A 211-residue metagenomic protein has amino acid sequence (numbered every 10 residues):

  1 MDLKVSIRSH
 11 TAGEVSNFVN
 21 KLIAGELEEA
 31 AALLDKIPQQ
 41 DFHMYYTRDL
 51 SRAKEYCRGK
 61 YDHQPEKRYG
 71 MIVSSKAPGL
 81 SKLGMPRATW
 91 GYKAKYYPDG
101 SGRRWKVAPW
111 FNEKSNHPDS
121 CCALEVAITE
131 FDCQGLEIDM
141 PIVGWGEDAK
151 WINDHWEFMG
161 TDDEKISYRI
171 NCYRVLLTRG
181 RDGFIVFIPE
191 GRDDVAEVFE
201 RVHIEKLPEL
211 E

Functional and structural regions predicted by a protein language model:
M1-R48, D62, P189-E190: Conserved coupling/interface region of RecA-like P-loop/ASCE motor cores
K4, S16-A24, A31, S51-R58 (+5 more regions): Generic detector of well-ordered alpha-helical segments enriched in charged/polar residues, highlighting helical
V5-I7, R48, V73-A77, F131 (+3 more regions): Short, flexible loop/turn elements at secondary-structure junctions
H10, E26-A30, K60-Y69, R179-F187 (+1 more regions): Short secondary-structure junctions and interdomain/linker hinges
I37-C133, R181-I185, D193-V198: Accessory C-terminal helicase-associated subdomains
C121-E211: C-terminal accessory regions
